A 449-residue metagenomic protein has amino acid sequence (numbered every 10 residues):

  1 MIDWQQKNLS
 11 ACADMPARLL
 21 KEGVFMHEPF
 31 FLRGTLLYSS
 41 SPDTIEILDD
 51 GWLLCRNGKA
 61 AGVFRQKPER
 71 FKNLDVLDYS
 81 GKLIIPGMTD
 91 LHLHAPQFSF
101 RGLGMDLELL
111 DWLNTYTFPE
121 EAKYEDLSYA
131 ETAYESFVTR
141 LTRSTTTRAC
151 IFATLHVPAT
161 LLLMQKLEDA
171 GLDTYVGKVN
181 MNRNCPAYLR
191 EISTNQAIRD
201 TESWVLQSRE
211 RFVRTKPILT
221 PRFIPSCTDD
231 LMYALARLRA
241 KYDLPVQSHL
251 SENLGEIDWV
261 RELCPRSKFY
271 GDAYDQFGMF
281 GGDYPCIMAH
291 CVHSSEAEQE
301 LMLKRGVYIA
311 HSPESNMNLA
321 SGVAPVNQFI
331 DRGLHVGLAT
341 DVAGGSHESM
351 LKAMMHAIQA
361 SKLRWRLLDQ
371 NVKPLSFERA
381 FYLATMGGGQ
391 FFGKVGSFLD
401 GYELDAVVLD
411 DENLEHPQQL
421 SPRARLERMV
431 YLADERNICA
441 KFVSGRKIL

Functional and structural regions predicted by a protein language model:
D3-N8, C12-F71, K82: N-terminal metal-binding scaffold of metallo-dependent hydrolase/deaminase domains
G23-G34, R70-W112, E135, T142-R143: Replace "His-x-His-based motif
S41, E403-L449: C-terminal cap of metal-dependent C-N hydrolases
S99-T132, K178, R183-N195, N253-D283 (+1 more regions): Active-site gating loops and adjacent loop-to-helix segments of metal-dependent hydrolytic enzymes
R101-L172, A197-R211: Alpha-helical scaffold segments that flank or form the walls of functional sites
T160-V292: Metal-coordinating catalytic core of metallo-dependent amide/deamination hydrolases
L254-S267, Q299-L303, A320-F329, S346-K362 (+1 more regions): Histidine/acidic-residue-rich catalytic or RNA/ligand-binding cores of hydrolases and nuclease-related proteins
Q276-G282, N327-E415: His/Asp/Glu-enriched, well-ordered alpha-helical/loop segment that forms or immediately abuts the divalent-metal
